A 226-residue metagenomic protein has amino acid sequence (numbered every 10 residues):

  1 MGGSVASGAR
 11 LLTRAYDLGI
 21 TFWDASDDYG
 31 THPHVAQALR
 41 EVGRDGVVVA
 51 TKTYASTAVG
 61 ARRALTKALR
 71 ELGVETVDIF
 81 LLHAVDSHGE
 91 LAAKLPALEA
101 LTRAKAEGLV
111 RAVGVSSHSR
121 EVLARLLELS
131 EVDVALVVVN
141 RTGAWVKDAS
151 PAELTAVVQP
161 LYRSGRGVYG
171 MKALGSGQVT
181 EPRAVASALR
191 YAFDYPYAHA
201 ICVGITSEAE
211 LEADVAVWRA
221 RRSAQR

Functional and structural regions predicted by a protein language model:
M1-V47, Y191, H199: N-terminal binding-site loop/beta-alpha segment at the start of enzyme catalytic domains that lines or forms
G2-A6, D24-P33, Y54-A61, H88-A92 (+2 more regions): Acidic-and-aromatic substrate-binding clefts and catalytic sites of carbohydrate-active enzymes
G2-Y16, A58-G73, S117-L127, R183-Y191: Short, acidic/polar
Y16-D17, A36-G46, T66-E75, L126-E131 (+1 more regions): Acidic (Asp/Glu)-rich catalytic clusters
W23, V77, V113: Glycine-centered flexible beta-alpha turn that most often forms the glycine-rich phosphate-binding loop
D45-T57, I79-V85: A short, structured active-site edge motif that brings together acidic residues
L69-H88: Active-site groove signature of glycoside hydrolases
V85-R226: Beta/alpha (TIM)-barrel catalytic core signal, keyed to glycine-rich beta->alpha loops juxtaposed to Asp/Glu that bind
